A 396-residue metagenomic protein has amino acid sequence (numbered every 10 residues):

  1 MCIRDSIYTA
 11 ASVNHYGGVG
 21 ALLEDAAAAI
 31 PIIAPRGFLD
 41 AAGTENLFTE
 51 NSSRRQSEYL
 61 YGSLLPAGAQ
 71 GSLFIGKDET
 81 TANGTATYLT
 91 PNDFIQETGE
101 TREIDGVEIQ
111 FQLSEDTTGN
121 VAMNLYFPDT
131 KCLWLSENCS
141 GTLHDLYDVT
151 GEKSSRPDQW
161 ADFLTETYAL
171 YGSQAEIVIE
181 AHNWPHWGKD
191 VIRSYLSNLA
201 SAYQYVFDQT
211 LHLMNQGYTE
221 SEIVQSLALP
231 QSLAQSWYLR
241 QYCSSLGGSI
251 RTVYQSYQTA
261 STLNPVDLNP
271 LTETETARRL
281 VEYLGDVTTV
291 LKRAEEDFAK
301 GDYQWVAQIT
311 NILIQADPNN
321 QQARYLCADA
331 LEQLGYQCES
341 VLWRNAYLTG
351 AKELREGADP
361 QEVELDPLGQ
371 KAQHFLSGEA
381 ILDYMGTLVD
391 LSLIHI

Functional and structural regions predicted by a protein language model:
M1-S6, I394-I396: Conserved small/polar residues in nucleotide/adenosyl-binding loops
R4-P91, I95-Q96: Active-site HxH/HxHxD metal-binding segment of metal-dependent hydrolases
T87-L89, T101-E103, E108-Q216: Metallo-beta-lactamase
E332-K352: TPR/TPR-like (Sel1-like) alpha-helical repeat modules
A351-I394: Acidic, aliphatic-rich amphipathic alpha-helical segments
